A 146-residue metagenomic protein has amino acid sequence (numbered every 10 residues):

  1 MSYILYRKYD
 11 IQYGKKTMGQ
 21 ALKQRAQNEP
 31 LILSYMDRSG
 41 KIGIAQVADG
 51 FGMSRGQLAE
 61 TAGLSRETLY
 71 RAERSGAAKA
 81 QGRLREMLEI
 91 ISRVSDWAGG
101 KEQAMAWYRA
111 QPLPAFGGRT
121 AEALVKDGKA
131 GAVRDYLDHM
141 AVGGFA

Functional and structural regions predicted by a protein language model:
M1-A146: Non-transmembrane "mature" sequence context
